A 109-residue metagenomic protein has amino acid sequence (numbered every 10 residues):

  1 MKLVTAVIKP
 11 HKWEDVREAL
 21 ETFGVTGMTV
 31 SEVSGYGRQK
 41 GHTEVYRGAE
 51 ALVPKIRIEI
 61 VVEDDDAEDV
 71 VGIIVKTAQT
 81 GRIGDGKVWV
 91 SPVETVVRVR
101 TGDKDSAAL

Functional and structural regions predicted by a protein language model:
M1-L109: Positively charged, small/polar-rich N-terminal and surface patches that mediate targeting and assembly and bind
